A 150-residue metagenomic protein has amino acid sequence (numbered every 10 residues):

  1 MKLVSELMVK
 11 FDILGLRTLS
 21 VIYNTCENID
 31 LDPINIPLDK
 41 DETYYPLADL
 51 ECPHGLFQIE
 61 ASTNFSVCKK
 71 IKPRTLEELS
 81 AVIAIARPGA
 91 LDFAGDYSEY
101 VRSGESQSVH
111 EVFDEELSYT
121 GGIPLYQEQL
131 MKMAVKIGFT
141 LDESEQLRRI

Functional and structural regions predicted by a protein language model:
M1-I150: Mg2+-dependent phosphoryl-transfer active-site scaffold
